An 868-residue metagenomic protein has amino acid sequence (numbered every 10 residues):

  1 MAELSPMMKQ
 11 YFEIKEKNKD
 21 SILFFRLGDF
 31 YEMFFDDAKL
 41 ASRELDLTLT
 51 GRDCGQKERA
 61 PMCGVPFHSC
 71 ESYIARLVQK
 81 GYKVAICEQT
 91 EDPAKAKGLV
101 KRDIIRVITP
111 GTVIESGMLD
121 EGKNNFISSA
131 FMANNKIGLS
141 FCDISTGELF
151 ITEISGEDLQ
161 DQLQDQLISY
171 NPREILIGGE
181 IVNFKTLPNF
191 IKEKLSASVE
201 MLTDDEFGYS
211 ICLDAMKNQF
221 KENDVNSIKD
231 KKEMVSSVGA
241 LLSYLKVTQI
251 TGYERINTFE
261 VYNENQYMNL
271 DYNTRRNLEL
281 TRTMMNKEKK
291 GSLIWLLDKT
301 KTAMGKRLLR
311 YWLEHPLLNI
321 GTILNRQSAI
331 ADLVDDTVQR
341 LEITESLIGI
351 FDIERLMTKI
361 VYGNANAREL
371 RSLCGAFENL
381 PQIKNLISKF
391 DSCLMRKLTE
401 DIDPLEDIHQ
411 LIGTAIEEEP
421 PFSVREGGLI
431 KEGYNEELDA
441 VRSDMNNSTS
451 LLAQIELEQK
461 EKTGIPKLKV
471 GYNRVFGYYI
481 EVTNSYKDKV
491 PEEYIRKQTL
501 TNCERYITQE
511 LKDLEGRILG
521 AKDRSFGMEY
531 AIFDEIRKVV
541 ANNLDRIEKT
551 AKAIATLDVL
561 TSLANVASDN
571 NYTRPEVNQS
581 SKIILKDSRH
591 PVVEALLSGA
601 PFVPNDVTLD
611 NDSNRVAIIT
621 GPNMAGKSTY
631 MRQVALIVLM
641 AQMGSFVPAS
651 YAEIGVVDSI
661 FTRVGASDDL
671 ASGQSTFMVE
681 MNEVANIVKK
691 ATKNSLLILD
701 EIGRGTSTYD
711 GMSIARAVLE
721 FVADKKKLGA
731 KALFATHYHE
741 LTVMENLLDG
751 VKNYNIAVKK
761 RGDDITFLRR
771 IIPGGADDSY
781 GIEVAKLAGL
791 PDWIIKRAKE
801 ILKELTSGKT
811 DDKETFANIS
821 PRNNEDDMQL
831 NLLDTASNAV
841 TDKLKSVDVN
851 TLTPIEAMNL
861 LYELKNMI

Functional and structural regions predicted by a protein language model:
M1-D332, L341, E345-I348, D352-V361 (+2 more regions): Charged catalytic and DNA/RNA-contacting regions of genome-maintenance and nucleic-acid-processing enzymes
L4-M8, F24, F35, G64-I74 (+36 more regions): Amphipathic alpha-helical transducer elements in NTP-driven molecular machines
F35-D36, K231, K301-T302, R310-W312 (+6 more regions): ATPase nucleotide-binding head domains, primarily ABC-like/P-loop NTPase cores
P110-L119, G252, D391-L394, A453-I465 (+4 more regions): Active-site phosphate-binding and catalytic loops of NTP-dependent enzymes
L167, P172-I181, T186, E510-N543 (+3 more regions): Conserved catalytic alpha/beta cores of large enzymes that bind or transform nucleotide phosphates and polynucleotides
D204-D214, M268-Y272, M284, G375-S450 (+4 more regions): Amphipathic heptad-repeat alpha-helical coiled-coil/stalk segments that mediate oligomerization, filament/stalk
D352, Y362, N366, A376-N379 (+3 more regions): Charged, surface-exposed helical/loop "interaction arms" that form contiguous linear patches used for dimerization
N473, D848-I868: Terminal-proximal interaction/regulatory segments of ATP-powered molecular machines
